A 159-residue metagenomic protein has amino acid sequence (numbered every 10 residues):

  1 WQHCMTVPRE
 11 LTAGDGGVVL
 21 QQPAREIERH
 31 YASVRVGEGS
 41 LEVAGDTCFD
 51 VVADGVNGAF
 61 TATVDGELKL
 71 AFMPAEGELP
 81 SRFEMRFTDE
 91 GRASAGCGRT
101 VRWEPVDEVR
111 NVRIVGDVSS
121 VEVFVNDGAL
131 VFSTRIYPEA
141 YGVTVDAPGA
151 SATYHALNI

Functional and structural regions predicted by a protein language model:
W1-I159: Beta-rich accessory regions
